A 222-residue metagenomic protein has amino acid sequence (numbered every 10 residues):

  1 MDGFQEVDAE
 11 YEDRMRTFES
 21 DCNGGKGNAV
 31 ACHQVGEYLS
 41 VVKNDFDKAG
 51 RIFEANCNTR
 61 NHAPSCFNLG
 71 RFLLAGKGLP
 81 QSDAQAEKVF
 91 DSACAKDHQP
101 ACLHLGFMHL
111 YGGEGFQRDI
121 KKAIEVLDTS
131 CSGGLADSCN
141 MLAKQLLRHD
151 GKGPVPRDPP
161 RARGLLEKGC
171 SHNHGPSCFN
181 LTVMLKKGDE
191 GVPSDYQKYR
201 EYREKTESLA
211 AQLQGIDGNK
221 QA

Functional and structural regions predicted by a protein language model:
M1-V30: N-terminal leader/linker segments that initiate helical-solenoid repeat arrays
D8-R16, N44-I52, P80-V89, F116-V126 (+2 more regions): Structural signature of tandem alpha-helical TPR/SEL1-like repeats, specifically the intra-repeat loop/turn
D21, A55-N56, S92-A93, T129-S130 (+2 more regions): Canonical positions in the second alpha-helix
G25-A29, T59-H62, A75-K77, S82 (+7 more regions): Short helix-capping/linker turns of helical repeat alpha-solenoids
C32-V42, I52, C66-A75, H104-Y111 (+3 more regions): Hydrophobic face of amphipathic alpha-helices that form TPR/SEL1-like repeat modules and related alpha-solenoid
Q99-K152, P159-L166: Eukaryotic tandem repeat interaction scaffolds
G175, F179, K186, P193-A211: TPR/TPR-like (Sel1-like) alpha-helical repeat modules
